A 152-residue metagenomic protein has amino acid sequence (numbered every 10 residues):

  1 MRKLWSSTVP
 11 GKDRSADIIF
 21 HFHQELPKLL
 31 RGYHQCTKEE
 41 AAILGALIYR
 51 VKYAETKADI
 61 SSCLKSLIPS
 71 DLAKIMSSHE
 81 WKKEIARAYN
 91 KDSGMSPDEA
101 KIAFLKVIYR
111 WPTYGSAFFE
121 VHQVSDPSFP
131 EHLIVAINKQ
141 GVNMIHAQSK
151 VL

Functional and structural regions predicted by a protein language model:
M1-P10, I18-H21, K28: Cationic-aromatic interfacial patches
P10-S15, Q35: Conserved, non-catalytic sequence blocks in retroelement Pol enzymes and Pol-derived host proteins
D17-I18, I134: Generic detector of ordered secondary-structure context
I19-H23, A41-A42: Non-catalytic, well-ordered alpha-helical scaffold segments
P27-K28, Y33-L152: N-terminal recruitment modules of adaptor/scaffold proteins
